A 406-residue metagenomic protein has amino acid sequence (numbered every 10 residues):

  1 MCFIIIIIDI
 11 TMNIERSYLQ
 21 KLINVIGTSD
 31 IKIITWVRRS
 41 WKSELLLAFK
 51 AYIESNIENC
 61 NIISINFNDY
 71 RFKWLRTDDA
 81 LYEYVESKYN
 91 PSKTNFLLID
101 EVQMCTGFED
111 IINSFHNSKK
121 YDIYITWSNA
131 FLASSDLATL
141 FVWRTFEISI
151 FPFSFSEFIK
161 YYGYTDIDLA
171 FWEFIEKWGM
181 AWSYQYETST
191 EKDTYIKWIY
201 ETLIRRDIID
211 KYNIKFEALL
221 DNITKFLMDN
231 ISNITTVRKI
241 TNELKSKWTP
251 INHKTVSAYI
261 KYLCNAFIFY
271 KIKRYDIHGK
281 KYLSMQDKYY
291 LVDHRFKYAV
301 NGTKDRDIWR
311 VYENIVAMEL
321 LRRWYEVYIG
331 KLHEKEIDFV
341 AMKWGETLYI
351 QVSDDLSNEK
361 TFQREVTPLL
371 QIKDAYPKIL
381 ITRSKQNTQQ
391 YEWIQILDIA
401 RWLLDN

Functional and structural regions predicted by a protein language model:
C2, S128-A130, S134-I234, R238 (+1 more regions): Interdomain motor-coupling "hinge/lid" segment immediately C-terminal to the ATP-binding subdomain of NTP-driven enzymes
N13-G27: Pre-Walker A adenine-sensing motif
I34-W36: Hydrophobic anchor at the beta1->P-loop junction of P-loop NTPases
K42: Conserved lysine of the Walker
L45, F49: Hydrophobic positions on the alpha1 helix immediately C-terminal to the Walker A/P-loop
I63-K93: Short glycine-rich substrate-engagement loop in P-loop NTPases that contacts/grips substrate
T188-T347: Accessory nucleic acid-recognition modules appended to NTPase machines
K385-N406: Domain-level recognition of nuclease-like catalytic cores that cleave nucleotide substrates
